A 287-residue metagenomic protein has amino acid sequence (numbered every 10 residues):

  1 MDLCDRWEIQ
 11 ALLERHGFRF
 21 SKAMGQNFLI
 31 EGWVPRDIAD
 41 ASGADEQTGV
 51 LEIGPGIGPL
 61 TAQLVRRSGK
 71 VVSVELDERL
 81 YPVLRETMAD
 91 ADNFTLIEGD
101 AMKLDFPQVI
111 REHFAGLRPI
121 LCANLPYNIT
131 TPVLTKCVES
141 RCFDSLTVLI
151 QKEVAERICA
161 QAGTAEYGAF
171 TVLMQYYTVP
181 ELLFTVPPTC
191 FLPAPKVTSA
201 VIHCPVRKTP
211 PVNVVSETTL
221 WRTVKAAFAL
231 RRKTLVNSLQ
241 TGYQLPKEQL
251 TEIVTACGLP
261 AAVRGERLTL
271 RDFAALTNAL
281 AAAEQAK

Functional and structural regions predicted by a protein language model:
M1-A226, T255, E266, A275-N278 (+1 more regions): Catalytic cores of RNA-modifying enzymes
K225-K287: C-terminal lobe and adjacent flexible extensions of AdoMet/dcAdoMet transferase-like proteins
